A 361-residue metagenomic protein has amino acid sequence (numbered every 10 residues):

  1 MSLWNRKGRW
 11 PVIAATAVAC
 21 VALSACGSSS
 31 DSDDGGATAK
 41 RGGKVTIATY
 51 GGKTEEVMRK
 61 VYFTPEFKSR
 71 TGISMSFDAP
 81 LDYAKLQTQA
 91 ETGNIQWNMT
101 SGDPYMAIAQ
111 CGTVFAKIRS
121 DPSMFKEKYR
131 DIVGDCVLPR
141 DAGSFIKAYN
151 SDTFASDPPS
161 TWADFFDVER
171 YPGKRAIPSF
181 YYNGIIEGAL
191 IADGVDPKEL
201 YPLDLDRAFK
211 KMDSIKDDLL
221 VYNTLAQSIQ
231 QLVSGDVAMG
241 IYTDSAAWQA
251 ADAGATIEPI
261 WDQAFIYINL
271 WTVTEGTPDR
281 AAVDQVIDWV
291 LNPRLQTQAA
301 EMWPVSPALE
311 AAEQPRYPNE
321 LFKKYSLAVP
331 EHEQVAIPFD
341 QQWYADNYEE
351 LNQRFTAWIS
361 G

Functional and structural regions predicted by a protein language model:
A22-A25: C-terminal motif of bacterial Sec signal peptides marking the signal peptidase cleavage site
G27-S30: Bacterial signal peptide processing site
T38-A109: Early extracytoplasmic/lumenal segment of secretory-pathway proteins
A48-R59, I95-V233: Extracytoplasmic ligand-binding site segments that recognize negatively charged/polar headgroups
P104-C111, V233, M239-T256: A ligand-binding cleft/hinge motif common to bilobed small-molecule-binding domains
G143, D206-S214, A251-T277, L321: Periplasmic-binding protein-like
I146-T153, L190-G194, Y267-R280, Q298-M302: A bilobed periplasmic-binding-protein/Venus flytrap-type ligand-binding module shared by bacterial periplasmic
T274-V335: Mature extracytoplasmic/periplasmic domains
